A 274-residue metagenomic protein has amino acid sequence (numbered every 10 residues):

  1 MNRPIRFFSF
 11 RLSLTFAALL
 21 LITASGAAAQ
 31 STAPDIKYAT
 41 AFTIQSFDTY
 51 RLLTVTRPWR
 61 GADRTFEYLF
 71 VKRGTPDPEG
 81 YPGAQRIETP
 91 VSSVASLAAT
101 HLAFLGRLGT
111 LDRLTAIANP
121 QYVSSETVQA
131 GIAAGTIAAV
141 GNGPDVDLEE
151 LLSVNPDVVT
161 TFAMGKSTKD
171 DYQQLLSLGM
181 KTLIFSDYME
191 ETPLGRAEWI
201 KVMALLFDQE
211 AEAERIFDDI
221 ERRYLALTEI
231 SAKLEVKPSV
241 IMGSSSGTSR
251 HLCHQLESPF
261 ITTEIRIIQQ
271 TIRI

Functional and structural regions predicted by a protein language model:
N2-L14: Bacterial N-terminal signal peptides that target proteins for export
R11-T23: Bacterial N-terminal signal peptides
G26-I274: N-terminal ligand-binding lobe of clamshell/alpha-beta domains
